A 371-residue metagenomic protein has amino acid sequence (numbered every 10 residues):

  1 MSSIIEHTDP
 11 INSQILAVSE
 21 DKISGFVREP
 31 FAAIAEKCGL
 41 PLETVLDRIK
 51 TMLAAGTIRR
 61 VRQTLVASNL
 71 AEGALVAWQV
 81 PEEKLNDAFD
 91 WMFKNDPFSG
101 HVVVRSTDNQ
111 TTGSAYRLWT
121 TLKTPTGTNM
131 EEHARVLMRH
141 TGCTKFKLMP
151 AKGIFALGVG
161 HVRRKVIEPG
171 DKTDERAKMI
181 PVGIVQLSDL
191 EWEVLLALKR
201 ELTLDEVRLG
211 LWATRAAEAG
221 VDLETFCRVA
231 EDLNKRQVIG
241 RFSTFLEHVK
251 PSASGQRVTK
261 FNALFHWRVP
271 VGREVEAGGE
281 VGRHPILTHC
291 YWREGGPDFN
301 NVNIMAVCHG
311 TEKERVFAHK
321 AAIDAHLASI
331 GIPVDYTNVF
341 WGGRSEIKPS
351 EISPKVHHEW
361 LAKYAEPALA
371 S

Functional and structural regions predicted by a protein language model:
M1-S371: A compositional/biophysical signature of low hydrophobicity enriched in polar/charged and small residues
